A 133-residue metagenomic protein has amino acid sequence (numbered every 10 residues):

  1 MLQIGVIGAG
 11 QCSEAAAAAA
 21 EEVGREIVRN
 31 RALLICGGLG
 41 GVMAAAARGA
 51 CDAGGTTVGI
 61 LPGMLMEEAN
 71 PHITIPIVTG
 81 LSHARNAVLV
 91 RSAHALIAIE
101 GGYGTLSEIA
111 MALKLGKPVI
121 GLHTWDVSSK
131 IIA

Functional and structural regions predicted by a protein language model:
M1-V58: Glycine-rich beta-alpha loop segments
L2-Q11, A15, V23, S82-A133: C-terminal binding/interaction regions
G37, I60-P62, I99, L122: Generic beta-sheet signal
A46-A47, A69, I131-I132: Short Asp/Glu-rich motifs
C51-G55, T74-V78, G116: Short, hinge-like loop/turn segments at secondary-structure boundaries
I60-L96: Glycine-rich oxoanion-binding loops at beta->alpha junctions
